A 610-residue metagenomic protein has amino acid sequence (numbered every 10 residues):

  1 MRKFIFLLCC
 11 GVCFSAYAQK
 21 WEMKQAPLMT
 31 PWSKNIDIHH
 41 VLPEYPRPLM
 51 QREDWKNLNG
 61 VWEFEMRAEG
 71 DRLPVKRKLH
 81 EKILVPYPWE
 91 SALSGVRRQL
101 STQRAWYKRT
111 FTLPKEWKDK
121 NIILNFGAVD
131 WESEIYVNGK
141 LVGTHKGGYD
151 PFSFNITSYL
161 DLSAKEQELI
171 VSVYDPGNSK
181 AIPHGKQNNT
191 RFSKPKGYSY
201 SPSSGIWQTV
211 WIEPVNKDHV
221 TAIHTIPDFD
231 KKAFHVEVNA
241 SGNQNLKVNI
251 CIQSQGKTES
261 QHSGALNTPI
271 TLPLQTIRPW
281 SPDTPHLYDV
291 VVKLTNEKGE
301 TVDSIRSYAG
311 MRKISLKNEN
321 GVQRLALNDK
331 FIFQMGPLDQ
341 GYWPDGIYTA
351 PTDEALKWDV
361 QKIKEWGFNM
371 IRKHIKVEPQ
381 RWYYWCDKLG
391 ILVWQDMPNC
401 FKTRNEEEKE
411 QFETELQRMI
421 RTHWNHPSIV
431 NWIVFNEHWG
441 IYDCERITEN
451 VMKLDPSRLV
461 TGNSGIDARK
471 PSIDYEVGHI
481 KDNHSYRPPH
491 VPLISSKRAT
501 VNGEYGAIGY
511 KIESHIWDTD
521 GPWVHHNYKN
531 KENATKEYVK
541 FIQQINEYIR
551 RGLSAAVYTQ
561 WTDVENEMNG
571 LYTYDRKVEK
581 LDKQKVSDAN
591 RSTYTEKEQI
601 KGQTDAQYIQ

Functional and structural regions predicted by a protein language model:
M1-K20: Bacterial Sec-dependent N-terminal signal peptides
Q19-W55, K597: N-terminal pre-domain segments of enzymes
E65-R67, R97-R98, T102-H219, N243 (+1 more regions): Accessory beta-strand-rich segments of carbohydrate-active enzymes
P74, P86-N138, G143-K146, E213-H224 (+7 more regions): Active-site-adjacent substrate/metal-binding segments within catalytic domains of carbohydrate-active enzymes
D161-A164, N239-N318: Extended acidic/polar, glycine-enriched regions that form or flank non-catalytic beta-rich accessory modules
F192-H219, Y574-T604, Y608: Catalytic cores of secreted or luminal carbohydrate-active enzymes
P214-Q244, R324, T593-I609: Surface beta-strand/loop "capping" patches
V360-Q361, M370-L581, K585-A589, E596-D605: Substrate-binding/catalytic cleft of secreted carbohydrate-active enzymes, primarily glycoside hydrolases
